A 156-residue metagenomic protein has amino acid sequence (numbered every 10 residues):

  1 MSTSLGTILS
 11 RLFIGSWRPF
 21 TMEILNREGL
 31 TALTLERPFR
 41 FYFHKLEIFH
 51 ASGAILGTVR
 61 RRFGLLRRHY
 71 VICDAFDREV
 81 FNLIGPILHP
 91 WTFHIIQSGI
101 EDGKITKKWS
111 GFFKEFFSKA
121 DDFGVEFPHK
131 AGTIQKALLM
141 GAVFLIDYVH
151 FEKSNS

Functional and structural regions predicted by a protein language model:
M1-T21, L25-L30, R37-P38, F43-K45 (+2 more regions): Low-complexity or membrane-interfacial segments used for flexible interactions
